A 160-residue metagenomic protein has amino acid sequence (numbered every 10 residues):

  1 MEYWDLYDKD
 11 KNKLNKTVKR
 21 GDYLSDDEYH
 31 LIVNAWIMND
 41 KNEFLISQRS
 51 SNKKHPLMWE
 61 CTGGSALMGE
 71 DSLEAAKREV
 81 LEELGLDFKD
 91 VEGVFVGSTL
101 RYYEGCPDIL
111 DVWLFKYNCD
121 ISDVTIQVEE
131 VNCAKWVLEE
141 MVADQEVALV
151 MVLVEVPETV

Functional and structural regions predicted by a protein language model:
M1-N34, M38-D40: Acidic, metal-coordinating catalytic segment for phosphate/diphosphate chemistry, firing primarily on the Nudix
S25-D27, H55-E60, A134-W136: A short, polar/proline- and glycine-enriched secondary-structure boundary/capping micro-motif
I32-G63: A glycine-rich, hydrophobic loop/mini-helix early in the fold
A66-A148: Unchanged
V150-V160: Charged phosphate-binding loop/patch that engages nucleotide di/tri-phosphates or the phosphate backbone of nucleic
